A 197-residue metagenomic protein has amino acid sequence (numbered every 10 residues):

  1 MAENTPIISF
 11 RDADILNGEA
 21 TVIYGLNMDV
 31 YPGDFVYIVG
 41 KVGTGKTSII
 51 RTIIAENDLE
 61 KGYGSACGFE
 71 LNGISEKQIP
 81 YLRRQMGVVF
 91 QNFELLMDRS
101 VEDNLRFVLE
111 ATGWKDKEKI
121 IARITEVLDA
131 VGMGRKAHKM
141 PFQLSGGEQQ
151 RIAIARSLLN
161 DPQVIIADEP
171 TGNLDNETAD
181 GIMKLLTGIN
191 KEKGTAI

Functional and structural regions predicted by a protein language model:
I54: Helix-to-loop junction immediately C-terminal to a conserved catalytic motif
G62-L71: Conserved ABC transporter NBD signature motif
L71-G87: ABC ATPase NBD coupling module
N92, L159-Q163: A short, proline-enriched helix->beta-strand linker immediately N-terminal to the Walker B motif in ABC-type P-loop
K139-F142, N160, K191: Conserved signature/switch motifs of ABC ATPase nucleotide-binding domains
M140-Q150: Conserved ABC ATPase signature
I165-D168: Catalytic Walker B motif of ABC-type/P-loop ATPase nucleotide-binding domains
